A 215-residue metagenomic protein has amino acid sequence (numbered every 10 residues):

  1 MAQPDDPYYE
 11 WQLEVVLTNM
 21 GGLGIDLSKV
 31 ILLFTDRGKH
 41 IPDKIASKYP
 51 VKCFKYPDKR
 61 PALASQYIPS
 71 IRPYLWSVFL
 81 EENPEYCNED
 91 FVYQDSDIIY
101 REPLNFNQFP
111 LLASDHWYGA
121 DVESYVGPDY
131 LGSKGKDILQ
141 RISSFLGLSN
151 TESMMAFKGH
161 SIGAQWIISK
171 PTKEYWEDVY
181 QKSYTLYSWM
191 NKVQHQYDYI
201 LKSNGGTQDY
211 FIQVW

Functional and structural regions predicted by a protein language model:
M1-I68, F79-C87: N-terminal anchoring/stem segment of glycosyltransferases
P4-D6, D36-G38, P57-R60, L75 (+5 more regions): Short, flexible loop/turn elements at secondary-structure junctions
Y9, H40-D43, L63, I99-P103 (+3 more regions): Short catalytic/ligand-binding loop motif for oxyanion handling, primarily in non-cytosolic enzymes, centered on
E10-T18, P73, W176-S183: Well-ordered, non-membrane alpha-helical segments in soluble/globular domains
W11, V15, I71, T207-W215: Short, well-structured alpha-helical interface segments that form or flank functional binding sites
S70-Y130: GT-A fold catalytic core of metal-dependent nucleotide-sugar glycosyltransferases, centered on the diacidic
F79, G119-M154, G159-A164: Surface cap/lid and interfacial helix-loop subdomains adjacent to catalytic sites that gate substrate access
I142-W215: Catalytic core and acceptor-binding pocket of nucleotide-sugar-dependent glycosyltransferases
